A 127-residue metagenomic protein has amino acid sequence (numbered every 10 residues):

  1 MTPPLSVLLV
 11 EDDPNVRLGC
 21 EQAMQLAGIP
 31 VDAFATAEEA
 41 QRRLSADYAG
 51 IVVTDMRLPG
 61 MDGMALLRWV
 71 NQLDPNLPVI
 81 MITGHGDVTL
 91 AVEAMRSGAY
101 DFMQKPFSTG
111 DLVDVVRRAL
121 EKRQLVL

Functional and structural regions predicted by a protein language model:
T2-L5, P14-D32, E38: Two-component/phosphorelay signaling modules centered on CheY-like receiver
E11: Conserved acidic carboxylate
R17, P59, T83, D87: The feature encodes the CheY-like receiver
T36, D62-A65: Acidic catalytic/metal-coordinating carboxylates
R42, M64-N76, E93: Short amphipathic alpha-helix used as the core "switch/output" element in two-component signaling
D47-V53, L58: Active-site beta3 strand of CheY-like receiver
D87-T89, M103, F107-R117: C-terminal output helix
